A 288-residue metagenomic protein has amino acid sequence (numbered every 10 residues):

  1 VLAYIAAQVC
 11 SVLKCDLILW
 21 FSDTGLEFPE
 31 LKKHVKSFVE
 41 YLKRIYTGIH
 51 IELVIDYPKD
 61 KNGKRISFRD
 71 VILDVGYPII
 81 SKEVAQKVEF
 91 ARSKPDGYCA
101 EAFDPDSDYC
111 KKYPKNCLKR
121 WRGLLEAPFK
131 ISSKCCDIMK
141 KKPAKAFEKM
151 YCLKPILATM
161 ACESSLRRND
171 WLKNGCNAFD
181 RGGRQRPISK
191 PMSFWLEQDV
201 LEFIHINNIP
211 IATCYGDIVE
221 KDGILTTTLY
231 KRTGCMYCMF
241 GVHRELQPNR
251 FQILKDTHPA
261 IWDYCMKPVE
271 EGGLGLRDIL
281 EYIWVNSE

Functional and structural regions predicted by a protein language model:
V1-D199, I206: ATP-dependent adenylation/nucleotidyltransferase module used to activate substrates
R184-Q185, S193-E288: ATP/NTP-dependent adenylation/nucleotidyl-transfer catalytic domains that generate, transfer, or process NMP-activated
